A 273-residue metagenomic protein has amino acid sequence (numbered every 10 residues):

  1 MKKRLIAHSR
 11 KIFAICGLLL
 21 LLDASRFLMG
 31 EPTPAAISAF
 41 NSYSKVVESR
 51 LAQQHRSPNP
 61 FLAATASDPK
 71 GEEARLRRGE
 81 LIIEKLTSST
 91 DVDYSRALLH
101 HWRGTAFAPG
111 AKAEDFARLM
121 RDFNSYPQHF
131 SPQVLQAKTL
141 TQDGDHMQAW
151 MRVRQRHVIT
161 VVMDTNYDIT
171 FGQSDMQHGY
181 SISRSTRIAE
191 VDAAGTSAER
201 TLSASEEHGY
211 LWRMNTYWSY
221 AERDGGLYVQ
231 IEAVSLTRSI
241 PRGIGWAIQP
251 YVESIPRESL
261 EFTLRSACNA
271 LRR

Functional and structural regions predicted by a protein language model:
K2-I15: Bacterial N-terminal signal peptides that target proteins for export
K3-R4, L20, Y220-A221: A general structural signal for short secondary-structure junctions and capping/turn motifs
I12-R26: Bacterial N-terminal signal peptides
P32-R273: Eukaryotic helix-grip
